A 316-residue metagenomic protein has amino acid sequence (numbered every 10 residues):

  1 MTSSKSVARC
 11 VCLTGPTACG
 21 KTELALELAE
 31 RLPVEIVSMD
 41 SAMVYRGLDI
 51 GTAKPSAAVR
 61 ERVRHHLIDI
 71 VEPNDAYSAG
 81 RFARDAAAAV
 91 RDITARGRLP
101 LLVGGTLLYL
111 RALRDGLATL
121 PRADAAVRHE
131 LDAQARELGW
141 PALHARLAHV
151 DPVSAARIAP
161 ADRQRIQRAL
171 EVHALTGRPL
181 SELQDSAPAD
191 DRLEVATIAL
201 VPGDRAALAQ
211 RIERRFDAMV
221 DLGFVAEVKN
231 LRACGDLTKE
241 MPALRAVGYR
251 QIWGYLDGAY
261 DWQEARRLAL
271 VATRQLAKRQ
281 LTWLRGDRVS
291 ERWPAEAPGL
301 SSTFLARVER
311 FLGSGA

Functional and structural regions predicted by a protein language model:
M1-A316: Phosphate/pyrophosphate-binding catalytic cores of soluble transferases and nucleic-acid-acting enzymes
